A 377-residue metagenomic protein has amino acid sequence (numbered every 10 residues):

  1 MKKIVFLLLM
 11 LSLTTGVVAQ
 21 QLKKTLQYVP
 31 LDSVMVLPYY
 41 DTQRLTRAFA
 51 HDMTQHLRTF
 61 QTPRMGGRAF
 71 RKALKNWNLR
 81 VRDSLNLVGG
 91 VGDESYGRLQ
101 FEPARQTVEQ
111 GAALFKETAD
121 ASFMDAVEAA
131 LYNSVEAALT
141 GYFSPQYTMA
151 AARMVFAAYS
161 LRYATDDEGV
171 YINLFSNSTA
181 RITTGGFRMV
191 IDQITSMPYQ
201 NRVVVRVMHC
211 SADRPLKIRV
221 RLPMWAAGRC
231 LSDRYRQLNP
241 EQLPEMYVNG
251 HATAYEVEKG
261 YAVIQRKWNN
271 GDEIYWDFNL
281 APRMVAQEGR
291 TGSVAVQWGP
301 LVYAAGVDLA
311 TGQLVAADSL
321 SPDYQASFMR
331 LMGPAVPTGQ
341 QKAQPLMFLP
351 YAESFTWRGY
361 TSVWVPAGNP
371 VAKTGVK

Functional and structural regions predicted by a protein language model:
I4-L13: Sec-dependent N-terminal signal peptides
T15-A19: Sec/Tat signal peptide C-region and signal peptidase I cleavage site
Q20-K72: Low-complexity, Ser/Thr/Pro/Gly-enriched N-terminal "stalk/linker" regions
K24, Y28-L31, R68-G90, F115-D125: Structural helix-adjacent loops and short alpha-helical linkers that scaffold large soluble proteins
Y28, V34-Y40, T46-F49, M124-S211 (+6 more regions): C-terminal beta-rich recognition modules with glycine/proline-rich loops and embedded aromatic residues
Q55-D83, L99-K116, Y147-A158, N201: Well-ordered alpha-helical segments within folded domains of soluble proteins
F101-L139: Catalytic-core region of carbohydrate-active enzymes that cleave or remodel glycosidic bonds
D213-L238: Surface-exposed beta-strand/loop patches in extracellular or lumenal glycoproteins
